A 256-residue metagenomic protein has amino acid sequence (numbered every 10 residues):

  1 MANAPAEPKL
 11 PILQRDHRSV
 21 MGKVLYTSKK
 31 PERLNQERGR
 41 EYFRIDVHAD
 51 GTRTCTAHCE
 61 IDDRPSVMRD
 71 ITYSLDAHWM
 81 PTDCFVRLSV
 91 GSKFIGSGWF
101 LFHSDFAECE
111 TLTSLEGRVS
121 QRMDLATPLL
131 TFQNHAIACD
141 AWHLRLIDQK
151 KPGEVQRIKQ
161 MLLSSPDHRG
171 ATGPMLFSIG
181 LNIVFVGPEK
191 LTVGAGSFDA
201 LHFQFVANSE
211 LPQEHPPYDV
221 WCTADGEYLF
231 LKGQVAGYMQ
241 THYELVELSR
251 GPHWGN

Functional and structural regions predicted by a protein language model:
A2-T113, I158-N256: Acidic, serine/threonine-rich low-complexity disordered tracts
D105-H168: Surface-exposed beta-loop interaction hotspot
